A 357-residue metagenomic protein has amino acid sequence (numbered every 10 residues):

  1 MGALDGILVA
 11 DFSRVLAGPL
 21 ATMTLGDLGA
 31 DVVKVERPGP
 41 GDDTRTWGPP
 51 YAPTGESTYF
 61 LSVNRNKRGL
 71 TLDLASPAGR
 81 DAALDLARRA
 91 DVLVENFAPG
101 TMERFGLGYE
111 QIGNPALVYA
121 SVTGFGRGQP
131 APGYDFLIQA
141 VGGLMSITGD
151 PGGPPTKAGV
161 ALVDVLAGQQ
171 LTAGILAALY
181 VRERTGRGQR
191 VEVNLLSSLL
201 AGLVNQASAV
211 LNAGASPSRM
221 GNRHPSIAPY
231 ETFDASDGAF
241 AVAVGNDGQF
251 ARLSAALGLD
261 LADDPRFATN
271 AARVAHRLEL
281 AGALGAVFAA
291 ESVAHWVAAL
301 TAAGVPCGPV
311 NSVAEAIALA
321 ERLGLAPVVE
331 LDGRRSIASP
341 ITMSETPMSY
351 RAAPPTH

Functional and structural regions predicted by a protein language model:
M1-R187, A283, L331, T356: N-terminal helix-loop segment corresponding to the beta1-alpha1 unit of nucleotide/adenylate-binding folds
G39, G124-G126, L195-L200, D237 (+2 more regions): Glycine-rich beta-alpha junction loops
R127, G152-V160, E183-L199, S218-P225 (+1 more regions): Conserved Rossmann-fold dehydrogenase catalytic segment
A161-L176, L195-L203, G245, Q249: Mid-domain beta-loop-alpha active-site segment that forms a flexible, acidic cofactor/metal-binding surface
G168-G188, G202-N212, S254-L261: Oxidoreductase and adenylate-handling cofactor-binding alpha/beta cores
A228-A303, C307: Aromatic-enriched alpha-helical interface/lid elements that frame and gate functional surfaces
T301-L323: Conserved PLP cofactor-binding pocket of PLP-dependent enzymes
E330-H357: Flexible, small-/acidic-enriched active-site or ligand-binding loops
